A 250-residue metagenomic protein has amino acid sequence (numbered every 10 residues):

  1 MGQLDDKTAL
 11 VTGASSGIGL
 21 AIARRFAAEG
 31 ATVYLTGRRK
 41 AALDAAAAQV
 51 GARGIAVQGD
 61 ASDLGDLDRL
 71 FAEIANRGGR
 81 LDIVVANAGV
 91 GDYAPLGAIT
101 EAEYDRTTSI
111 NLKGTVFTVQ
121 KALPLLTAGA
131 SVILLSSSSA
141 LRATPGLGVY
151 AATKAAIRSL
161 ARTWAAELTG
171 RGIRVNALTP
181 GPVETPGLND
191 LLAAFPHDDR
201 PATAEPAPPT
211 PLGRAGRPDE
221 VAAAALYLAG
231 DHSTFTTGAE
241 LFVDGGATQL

Functional and structural regions predicted by a protein language model:
T8, S15-G17: Conserved glycine-rich cofactor-binding loop
V85, T169, R174, T236-G238: Short, small/polar-rich loop/turn modules that mediate ligand/substrate recognition or access, typified
P95-L96, T100-D105, P206: Substrate-binding pocket helix/loop in short-chain dehydrogenase/reductase
V119, T153, A161: Active-site helix of classical SDR
P124-L125, A166-G170: Alpha-helical segment proximal to the catalytic Tyr-Lys
S137: Residue(s) in the substrate-gating loop at a strand-loop-helix junction that position the organic substrate next
R142, L226, T237-L250: Short C-terminal tail/terminal secondary-structure segment of NAD(P)H-dependent dehydrogenase/reductase domains
